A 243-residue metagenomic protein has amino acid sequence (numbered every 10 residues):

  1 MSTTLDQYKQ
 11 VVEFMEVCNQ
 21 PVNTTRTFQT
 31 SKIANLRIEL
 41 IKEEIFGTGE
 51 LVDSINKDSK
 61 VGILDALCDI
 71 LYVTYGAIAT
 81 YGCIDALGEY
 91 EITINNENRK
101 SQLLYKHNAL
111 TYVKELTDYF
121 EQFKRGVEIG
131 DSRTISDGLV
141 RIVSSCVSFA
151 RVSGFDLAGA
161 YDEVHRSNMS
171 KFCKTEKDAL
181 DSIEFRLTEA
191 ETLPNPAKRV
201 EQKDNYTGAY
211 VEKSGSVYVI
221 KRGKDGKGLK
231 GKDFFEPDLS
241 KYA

Functional and structural regions predicted by a protein language model:
M1-A243: Flexible "arm" and connector segments at domain edges
